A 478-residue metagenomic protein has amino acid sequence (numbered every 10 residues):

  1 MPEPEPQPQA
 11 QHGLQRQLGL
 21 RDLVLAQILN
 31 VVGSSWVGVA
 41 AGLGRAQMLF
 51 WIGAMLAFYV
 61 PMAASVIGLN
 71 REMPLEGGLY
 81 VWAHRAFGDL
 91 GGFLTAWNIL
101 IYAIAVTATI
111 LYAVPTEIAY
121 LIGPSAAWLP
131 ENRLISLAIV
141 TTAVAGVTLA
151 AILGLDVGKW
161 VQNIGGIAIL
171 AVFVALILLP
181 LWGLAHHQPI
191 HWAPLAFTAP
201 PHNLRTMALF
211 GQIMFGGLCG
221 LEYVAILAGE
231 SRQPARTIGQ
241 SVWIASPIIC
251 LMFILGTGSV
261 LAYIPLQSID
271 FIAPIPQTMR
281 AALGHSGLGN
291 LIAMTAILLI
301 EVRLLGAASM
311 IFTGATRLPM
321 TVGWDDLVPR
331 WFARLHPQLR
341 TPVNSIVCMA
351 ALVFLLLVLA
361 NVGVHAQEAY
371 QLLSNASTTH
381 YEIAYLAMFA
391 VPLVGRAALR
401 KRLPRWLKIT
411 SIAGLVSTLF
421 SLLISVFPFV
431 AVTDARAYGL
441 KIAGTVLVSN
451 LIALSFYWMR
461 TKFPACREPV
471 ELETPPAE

Functional and structural regions predicted by a protein language model:
M1-G53, Y59-A64, M73-E76, A453-L454 (+1 more regions): Membrane-interface "cap" regions at the ends of multi-pass membrane proteins
R16-Q27, G88-Y102, I139-A143, P200-M214 (+4 more regions): Select transmembrane alpha-helical segments in multipass membrane proteins
A41-L43, V60-V144, L149-I152, E301-L318 (+2 more regions): Hydrophobic transmembrane alpha-helices that form the core helical bundles of multi-pass secondary transporters
M48-L49, A127-I135, N163-M294: Helix-loop-helix junctions that connect adjacent transmembrane segments in multi-pass membrane transporters
W51, Q371-L372, A376-A384, R405-E478: A generic transmembrane alpha-helix motif of multi-pass inner-membrane proteins
V81-A83, G88, Y120-S125, S241-S309 (+1 more regions): TM-loop-TM module centered on a large, flexible mid-protein loop between adjacent transmembrane helices in multi-pass
T116, I167-A196, T257-I264, Y385-L399 (+2 more regions): Hydrophobic alpha-helical segments and their helix-loop junctions in multi-pass secondary transporters
I135-P189, C219, S241-P247, S374 (+3 more regions): Membrane-interface loop-to-helix entry segments
